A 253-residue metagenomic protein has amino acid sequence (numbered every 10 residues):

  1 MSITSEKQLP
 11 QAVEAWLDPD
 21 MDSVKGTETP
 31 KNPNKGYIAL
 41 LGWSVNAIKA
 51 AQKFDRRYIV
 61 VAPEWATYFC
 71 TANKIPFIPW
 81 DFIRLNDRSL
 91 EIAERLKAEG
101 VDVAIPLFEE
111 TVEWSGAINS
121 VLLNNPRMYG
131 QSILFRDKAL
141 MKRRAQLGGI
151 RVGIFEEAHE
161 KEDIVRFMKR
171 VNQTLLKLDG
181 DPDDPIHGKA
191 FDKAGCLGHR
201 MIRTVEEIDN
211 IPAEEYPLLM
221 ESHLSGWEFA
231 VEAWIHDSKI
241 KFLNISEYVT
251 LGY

Functional and structural regions predicted by a protein language model:
M1-I133, L140, E162-R166: ATP-binding N-terminal substructure of ATP-dependent carboxylate-amine bond-forming enzymes
K35-I38, I186, I240: Conserved hydrophobic helix-helix packing surfaces used for dimerization/oligomerization
P76-I78, I133, G153-E157, R200-M201: Structural signal for short hydrophobic segments within the conserved structured cores of catalytic domains across
I133-G153, E160, I164-N172: Glycine-/Pro-rich loop/turn segments that contact NAD(P) or position catalytic residues in Rossmann-like domains
R151-G153, T174-L175, G180-G188, L197-A230: Conserved ATP-binding module of the ATP-grasp superfamily
A158, H199-R203, W234-H236: Short beta-strand-to-turn element immediately C-terminal to the catalytic PLP-Schiff-base lysine in fold type I
E214-P217, S222-Y253: Phosphate-binding core of ATP-grasp and ATP-grasp-like enzymes
